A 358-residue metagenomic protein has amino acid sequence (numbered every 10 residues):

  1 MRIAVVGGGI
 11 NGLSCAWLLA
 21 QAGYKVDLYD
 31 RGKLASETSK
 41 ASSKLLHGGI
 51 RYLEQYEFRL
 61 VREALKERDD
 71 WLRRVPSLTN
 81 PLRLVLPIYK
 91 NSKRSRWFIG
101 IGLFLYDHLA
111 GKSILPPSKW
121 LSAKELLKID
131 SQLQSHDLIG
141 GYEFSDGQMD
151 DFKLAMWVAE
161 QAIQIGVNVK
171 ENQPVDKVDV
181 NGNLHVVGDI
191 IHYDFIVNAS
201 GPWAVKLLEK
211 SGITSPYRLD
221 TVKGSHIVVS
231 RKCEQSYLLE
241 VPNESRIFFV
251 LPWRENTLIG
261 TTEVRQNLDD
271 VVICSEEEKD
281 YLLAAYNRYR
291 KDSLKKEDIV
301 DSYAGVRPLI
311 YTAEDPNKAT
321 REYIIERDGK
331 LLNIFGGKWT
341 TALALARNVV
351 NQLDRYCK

Functional and structural regions predicted by a protein language model:
R2-D27: N-terminal Rossmann-like FAD-binding beta1-loop-alpha1 element of flavoenzymes
V6, H192-G201: Short hydrophobic core segments
A20-A41: Glycine-rich FAD pyrophosphate-binding loop
K44-I129, F248: Dinucleotide-binding Rossmann-like beta1-alpha1 core, especially the glycine-rich loop that anchors the ADP
I88-I165, K170, V178-V180, R254 (+2 more regions): Flavin (FAD/FMN) cofactor-binding and adjacent substrate-gating region of FAD-dependent oxidoreductase domains
V178-I191: Conserved beta-strand-loop-beta-strand element in the redox core of flavoprotein oxidoreductases
N198-I213: Flavin (primarily FAD) binding-site architecture
P216-K223, K232-C233, E240-L258, R265-K358: C-terminal catalytic lobe of FAD-dependent flavoproteins
